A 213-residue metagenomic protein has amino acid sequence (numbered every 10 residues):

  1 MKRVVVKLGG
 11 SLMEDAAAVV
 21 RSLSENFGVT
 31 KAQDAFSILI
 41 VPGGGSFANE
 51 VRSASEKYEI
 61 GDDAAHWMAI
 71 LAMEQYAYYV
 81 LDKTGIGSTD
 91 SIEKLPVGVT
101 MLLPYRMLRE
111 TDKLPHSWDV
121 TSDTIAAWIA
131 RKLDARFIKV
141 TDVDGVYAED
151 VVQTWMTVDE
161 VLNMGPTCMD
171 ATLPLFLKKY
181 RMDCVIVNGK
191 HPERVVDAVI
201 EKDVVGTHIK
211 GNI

Functional and structural regions predicted by a protein language model:
M1-I213: C-terminal catalytic "cap/lid" subdomain
